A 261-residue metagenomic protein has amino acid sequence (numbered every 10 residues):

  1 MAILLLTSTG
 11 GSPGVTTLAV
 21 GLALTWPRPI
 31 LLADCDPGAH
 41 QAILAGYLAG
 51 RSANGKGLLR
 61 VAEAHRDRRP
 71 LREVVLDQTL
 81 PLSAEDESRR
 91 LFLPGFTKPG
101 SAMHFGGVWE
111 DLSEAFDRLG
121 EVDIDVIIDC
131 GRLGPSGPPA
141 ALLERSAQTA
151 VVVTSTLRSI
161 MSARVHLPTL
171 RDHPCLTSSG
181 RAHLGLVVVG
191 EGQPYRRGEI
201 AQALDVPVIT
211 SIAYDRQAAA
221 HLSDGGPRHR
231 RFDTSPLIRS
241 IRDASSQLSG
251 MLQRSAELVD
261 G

Functional and structural regions predicted by a protein language model:
A2-A45: Walker A/P-loop phosphate-binding motif and the immediately C-terminal alpha-helix
I3, N54-V75, L204, P236 (+1 more regions): N-terminal regions of ATP-driven nucleic-acid and macromolecular assemblies, encompassing P-loop NTP-binding domains
T7-G10, D34-P37, G95-T97, C130-R132 (+2 more regions): Structural motif
P29-L31, C35-R90: Phosphate-binding loop that captures ATP/GTP phosphates
Y47-S52, T169-L170, P227-H229: Short, hinge-like loop/turn segments at secondary-structure boundaries
L76-Q78, L82-D86, F92-C130: Cytosolic-facing regulatory segments adjacent to core modules
S113-F116, G120-S211, A220: Conserved catalytic-core segment of NTP-binding enzymes
R216-S245: C-terminal boundary of histidine-terminating zinc-finger modules
